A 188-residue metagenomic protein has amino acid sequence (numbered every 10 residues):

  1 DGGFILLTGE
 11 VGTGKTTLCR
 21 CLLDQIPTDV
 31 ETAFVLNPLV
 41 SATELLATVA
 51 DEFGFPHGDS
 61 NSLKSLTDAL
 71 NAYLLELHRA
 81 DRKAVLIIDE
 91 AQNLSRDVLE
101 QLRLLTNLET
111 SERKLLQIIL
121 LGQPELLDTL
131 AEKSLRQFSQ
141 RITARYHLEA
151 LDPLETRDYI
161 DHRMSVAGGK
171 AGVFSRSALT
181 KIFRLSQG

Functional and structural regions predicted by a protein language model:
G2-C21: Walker A/P-loop nucleotide-binding motif
F4, N71-L120, K133: Conserved Walker B catalytic segment
G9-V11, A33-S41: A short hydrophobic beta-strand->loop->alpha-helix junction that borders the nucleotide-binding pocket of P-loop NTPases
E10-V11, E90, L120-E125: A short beta-strand-to-loop transition that corresponds to the Sensor-1 phosphate-sensing loop of AAA+ P-loop ATPases
T16-T32: Walker A/P-loop
D29-E31, V40-N61: Conserved NTP-binding/hydrolysis module of P-loop NTPases
G54-H78: Central P-loop NTPase core of STAND/AAA+ ATPases
P56, E76-D81, T110, I119 (+1 more regions): Helix-loop-helix "sensor" segment of P-loop NTPases
